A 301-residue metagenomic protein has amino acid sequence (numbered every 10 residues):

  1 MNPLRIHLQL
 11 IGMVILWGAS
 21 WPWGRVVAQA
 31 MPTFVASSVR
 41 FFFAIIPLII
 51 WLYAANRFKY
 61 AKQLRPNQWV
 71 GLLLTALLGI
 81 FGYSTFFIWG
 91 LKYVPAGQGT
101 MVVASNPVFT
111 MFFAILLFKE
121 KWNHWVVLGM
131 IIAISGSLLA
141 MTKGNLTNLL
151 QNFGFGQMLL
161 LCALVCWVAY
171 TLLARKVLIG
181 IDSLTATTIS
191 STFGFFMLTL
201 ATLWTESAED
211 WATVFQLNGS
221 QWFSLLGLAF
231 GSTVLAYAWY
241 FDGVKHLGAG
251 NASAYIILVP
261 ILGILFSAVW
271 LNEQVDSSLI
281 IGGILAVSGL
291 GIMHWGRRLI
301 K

Functional and structural regions predicted by a protein language model:
M1-S38, L150-K176, L198-L200, K301: Glycine-/small-residue-enriched transmembrane alpha-helix faces in small-molecule transporters and effluxers
L16, S20-W21, I49-V103, L139 (+1 more regions): Specific transmembrane alpha-helical segments of multi-pass solute transporters/efflux pumps, especially DMT/EamA
G18, F42-I46, I134, F195-F196 (+2 more regions): Small-residue-rich packing faces within the transmembrane alpha-helices of Major Facilitator Superfamily
G18, P22, L77-F81, T85 (+7 more regions): Hydrophobic/small/kink-forming positions within alpha-helical transmembrane segments of polytopic membrane proteins
P22-A30, Y60-A61, L91-K92, M141-F153 (+2 more regions): Membrane-interface helix termini and inter-helical loops of multi-pass transporters
S37-V39, I80, S84, G97-S105 (+3 more regions): Helix-helix packing/entry segments at the starts of transmembrane helices
L48, F113, W122-G144, L198 (+3 more regions): Hydrophobic transmembrane alpha-helices of multi-pass small-molecule transport proteins
N67-L72, W122-I134, I181-I189: Cytoplasmic-side transmembrane-helix entry/capping segments in multi-pass membrane proteins
